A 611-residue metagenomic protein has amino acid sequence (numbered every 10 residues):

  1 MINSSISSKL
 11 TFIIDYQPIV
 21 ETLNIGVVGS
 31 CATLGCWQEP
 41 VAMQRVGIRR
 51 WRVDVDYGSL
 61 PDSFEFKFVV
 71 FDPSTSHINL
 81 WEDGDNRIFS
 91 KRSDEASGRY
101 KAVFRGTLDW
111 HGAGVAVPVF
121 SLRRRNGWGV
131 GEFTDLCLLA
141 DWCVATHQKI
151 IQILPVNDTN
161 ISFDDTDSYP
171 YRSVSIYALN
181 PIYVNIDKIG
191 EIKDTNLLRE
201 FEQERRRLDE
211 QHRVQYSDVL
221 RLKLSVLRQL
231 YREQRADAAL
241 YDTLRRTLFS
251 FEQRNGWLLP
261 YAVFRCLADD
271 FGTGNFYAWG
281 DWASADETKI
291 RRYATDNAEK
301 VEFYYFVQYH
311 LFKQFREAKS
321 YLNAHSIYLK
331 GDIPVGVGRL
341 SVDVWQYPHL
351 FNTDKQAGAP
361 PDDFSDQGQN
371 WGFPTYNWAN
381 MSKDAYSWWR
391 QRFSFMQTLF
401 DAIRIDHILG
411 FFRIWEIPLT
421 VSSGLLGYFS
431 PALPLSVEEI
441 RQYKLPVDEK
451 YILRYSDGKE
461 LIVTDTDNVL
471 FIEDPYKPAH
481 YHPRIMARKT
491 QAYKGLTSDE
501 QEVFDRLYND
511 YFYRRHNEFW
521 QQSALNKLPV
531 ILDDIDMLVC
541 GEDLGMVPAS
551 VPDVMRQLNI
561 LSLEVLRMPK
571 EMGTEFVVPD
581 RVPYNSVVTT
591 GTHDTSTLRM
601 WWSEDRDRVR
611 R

Functional and structural regions predicted by a protein language model:
M1-S5, V55-D56, S90-R611: Catalytic cores of glycan-processing enzymes that make or break glycosidic bonds
S7-K9, Q44, N323: Secondary-structure boundary/capping motif
L10-D15: A short, amphipathic beta-strand motif
Y16-P61, F71-D94, W128: Aromatic-rich carbohydrate-binding modules that target alpha-glucans
G26, K67-V69, Q152: Short, conserved beta-strand segments within well-ordered enzyme catalytic domains that often line or immediately flank
D62-F66: Exposed beta-strand face motif in extracellular beta-rich ectodomains
V69-F71, I408: Short, loop-centered acidic/histidine patches that primarily coordinate divalent metals
